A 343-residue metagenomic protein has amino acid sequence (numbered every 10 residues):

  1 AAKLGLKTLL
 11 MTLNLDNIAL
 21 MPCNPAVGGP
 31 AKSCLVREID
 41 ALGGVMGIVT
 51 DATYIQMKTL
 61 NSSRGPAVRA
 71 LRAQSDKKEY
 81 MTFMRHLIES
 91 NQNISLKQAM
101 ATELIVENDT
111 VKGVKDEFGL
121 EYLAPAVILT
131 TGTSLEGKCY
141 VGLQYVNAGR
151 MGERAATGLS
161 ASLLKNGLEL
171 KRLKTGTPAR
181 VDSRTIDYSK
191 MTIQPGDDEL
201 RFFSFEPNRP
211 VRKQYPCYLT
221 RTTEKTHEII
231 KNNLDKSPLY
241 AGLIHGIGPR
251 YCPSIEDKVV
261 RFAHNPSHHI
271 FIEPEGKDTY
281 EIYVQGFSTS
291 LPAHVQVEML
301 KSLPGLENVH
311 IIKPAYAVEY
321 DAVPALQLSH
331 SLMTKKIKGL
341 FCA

Functional and structural regions predicted by a protein language model:
K3-E103, F118, A126, T130-R150 (+3 more regions): Conserved N-terminal/central alpha/beta ligand/cofactor-binding core
I55-Q56, G176-I186, G246-P253, P314-V323: A glycine-rich phosphate-binding loop feature that marks nucleotide/adenosyl-phosphate handling sites
I105-T110, D116-L120: A conserved hydrophobic secondary-structure block that centers on an alpha-helix together with its immediately flanking
K112, P125, K338: Conserved acidic residues
L173, Y240-I247, L306-P314: Flexible, glycine/charged-enriched surface loops at secondary-structure junctions
G176-M191, P195, S254-I270, T279: Terminal amphipathic helices with adjacent charged low-complexity linkers/tails
N233-H268: Active-site helix-to-loop segments that bind/position phosphate- or nucleotide-bearing substrates and donors across
F271, Y283-A343: A glycine-rich dinucleotide-binding beta-alpha-beta segment and adjacent secondary-structure elements that constitute
